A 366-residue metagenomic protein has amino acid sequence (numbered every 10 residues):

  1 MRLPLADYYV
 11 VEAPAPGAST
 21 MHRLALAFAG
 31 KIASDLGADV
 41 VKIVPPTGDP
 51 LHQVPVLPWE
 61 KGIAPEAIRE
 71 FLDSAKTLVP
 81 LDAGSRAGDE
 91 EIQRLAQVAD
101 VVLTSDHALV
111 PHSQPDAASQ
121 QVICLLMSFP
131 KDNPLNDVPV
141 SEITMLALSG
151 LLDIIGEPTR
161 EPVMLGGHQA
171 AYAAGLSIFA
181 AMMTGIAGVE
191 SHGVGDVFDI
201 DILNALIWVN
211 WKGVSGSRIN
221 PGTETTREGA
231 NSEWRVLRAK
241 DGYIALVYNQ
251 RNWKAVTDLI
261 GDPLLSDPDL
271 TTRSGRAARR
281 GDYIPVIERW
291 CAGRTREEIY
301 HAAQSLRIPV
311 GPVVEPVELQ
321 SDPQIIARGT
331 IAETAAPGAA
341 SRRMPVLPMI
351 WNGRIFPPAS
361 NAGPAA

Functional and structural regions predicted by a protein language model:
M1-V194, T334, S360-A366: N-terminal helix-loop segment corresponding to the beta1-alpha1 unit of nucleotide/adenylate-binding folds
M1-Y9, V236-R238, E318-A366: Terminal low-complexity tails and localization/encapsulation signals of metabolic enzymes
T47, S128-P130, I202-W208, D241-G242 (+2 more regions): Glycine-rich beta-alpha junction loops
Q53-L57, G216-T223, D322-A335: Short, surface-exposed loop/helix-turn segments at secondary-structure junctions that function as lids/hinges flanking
I68-R69, G195-V197, E233-V236, I331 (+1 more regions): Short, acidic/polar N-cap/turn motifs at the starts of alpha helices
A180, G185-E224: Substrate-binding/catalytic subdomain of NAD(P)-dependent oxidoreductase enzymes
E228, S232-L306, V310: Aromatic-enriched alpha-helical interface/lid elements that frame and gate functional surfaces
Q304-I325: Conserved PLP cofactor-binding pocket of PLP-dependent enzymes
